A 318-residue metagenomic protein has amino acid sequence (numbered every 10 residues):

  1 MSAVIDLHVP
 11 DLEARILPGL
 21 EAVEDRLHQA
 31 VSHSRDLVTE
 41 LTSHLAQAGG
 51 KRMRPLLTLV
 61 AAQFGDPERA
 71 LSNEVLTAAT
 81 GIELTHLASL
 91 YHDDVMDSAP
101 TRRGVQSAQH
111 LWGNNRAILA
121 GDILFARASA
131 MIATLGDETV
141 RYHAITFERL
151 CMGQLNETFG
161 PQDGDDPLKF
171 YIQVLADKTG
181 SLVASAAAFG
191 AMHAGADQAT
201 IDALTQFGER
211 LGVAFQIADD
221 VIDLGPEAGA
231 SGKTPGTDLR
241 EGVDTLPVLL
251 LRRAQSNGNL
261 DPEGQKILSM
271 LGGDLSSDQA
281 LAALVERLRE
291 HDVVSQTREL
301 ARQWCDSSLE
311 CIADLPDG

Functional and structural regions predicted by a protein language model:
M1-G318: All-alpha prenyltransferase/terpene-synthase fold signal
